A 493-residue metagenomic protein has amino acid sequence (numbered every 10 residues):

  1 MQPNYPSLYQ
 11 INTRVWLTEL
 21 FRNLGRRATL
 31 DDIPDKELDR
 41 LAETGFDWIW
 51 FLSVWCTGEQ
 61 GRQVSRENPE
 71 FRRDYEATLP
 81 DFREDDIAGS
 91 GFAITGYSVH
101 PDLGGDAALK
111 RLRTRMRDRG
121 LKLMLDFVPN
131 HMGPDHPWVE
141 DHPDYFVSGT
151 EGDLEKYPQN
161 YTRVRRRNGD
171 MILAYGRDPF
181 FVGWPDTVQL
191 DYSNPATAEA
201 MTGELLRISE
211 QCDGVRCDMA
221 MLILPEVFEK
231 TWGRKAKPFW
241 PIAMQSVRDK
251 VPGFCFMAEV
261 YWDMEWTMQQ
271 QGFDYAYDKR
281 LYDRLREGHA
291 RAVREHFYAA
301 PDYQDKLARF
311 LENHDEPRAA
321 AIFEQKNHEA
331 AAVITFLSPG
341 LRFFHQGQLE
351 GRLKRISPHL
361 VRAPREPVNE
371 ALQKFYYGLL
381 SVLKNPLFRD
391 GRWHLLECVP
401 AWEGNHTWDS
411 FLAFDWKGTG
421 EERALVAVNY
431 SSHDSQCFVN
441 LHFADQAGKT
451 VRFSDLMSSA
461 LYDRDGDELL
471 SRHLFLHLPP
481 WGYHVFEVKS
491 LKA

Functional and structural regions predicted by a protein language model:
M1-A493: Active-site and adjacent substrate-binding regions of carbohydrate-active enzymes
